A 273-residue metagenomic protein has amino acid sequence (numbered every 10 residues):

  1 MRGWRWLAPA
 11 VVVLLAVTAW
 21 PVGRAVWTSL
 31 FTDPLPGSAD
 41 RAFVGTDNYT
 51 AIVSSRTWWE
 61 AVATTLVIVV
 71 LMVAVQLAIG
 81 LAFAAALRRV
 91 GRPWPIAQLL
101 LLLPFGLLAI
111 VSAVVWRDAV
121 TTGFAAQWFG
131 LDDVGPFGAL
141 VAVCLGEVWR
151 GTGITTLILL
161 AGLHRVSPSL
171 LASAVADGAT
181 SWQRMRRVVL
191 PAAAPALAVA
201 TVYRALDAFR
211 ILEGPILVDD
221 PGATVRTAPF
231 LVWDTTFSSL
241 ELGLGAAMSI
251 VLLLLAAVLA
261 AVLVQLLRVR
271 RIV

Functional and structural regions predicted by a protein language model:
G3-V273: A structural signal for multi-pass alpha-helical bundles of membrane permease subunits that mediate small-molecule
